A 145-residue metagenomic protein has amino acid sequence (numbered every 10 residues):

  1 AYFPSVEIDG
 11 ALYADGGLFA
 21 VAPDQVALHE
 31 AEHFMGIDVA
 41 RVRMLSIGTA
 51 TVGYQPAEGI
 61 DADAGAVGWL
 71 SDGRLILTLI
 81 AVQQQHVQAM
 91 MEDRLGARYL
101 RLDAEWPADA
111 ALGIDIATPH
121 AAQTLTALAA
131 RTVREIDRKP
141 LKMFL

Functional and structural regions predicted by a protein language model:
A1-L145: Conserved catalytic cores and adjacent C-terminal regulatory segments of lipid-metabolizing esterases/lipases
